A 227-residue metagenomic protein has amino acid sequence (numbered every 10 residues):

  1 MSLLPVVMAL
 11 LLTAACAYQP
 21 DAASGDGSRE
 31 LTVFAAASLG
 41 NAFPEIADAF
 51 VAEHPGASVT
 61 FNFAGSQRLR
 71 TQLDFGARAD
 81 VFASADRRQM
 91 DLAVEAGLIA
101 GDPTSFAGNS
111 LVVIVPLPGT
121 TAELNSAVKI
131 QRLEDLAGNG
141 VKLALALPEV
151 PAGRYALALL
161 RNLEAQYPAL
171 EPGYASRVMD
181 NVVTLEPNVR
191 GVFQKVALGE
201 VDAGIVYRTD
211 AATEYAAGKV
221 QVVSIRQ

Functional and structural regions predicted by a protein language model:
S2-A15: Bacterial N-terminal signal peptides
C16-H54, S58-Q67, T71-D74, D86-R87 (+3 more regions): Exported/periplasmic ABC-transporter solute-binding proteins
A77-A85: Short, structured active-site "lid" loops
G97-T104: Central helical "cap/lid" subdomain
S110: Active-site-adjacent helical/loop segments in soluble small-molecule enzymes
